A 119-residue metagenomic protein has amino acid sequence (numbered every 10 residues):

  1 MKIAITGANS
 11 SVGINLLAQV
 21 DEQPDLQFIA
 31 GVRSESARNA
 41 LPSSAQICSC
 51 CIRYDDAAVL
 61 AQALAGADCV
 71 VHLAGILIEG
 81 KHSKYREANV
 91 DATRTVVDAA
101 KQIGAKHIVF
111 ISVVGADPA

Functional and structural regions predicted by a protein language model:
I3-P24: N-terminal Rossmann NAD(P)H-binding glycine-rich loop of SDR-like oxidoreductase domains
I5-T6, H72, H107-F110: Structural signature of the Rossmann-like NAD(P)-dependent dehydrogenase/reductase core
G7, V32, S112: Short beta-strand/turn micro-motifs composed of small residues that flank or help shape donor/cofactor-binding pockets
Q23, P118-A119: Oxidoreductase cofactor-interface core, primarily capturing Rossmann-like NAD(P)-dependent enzymes
Q27-F28: Short beta-strand element of Class I
G31-S36, R53-Y54: N-terminal Rossmann-fold cofactor-binding loop
A37-S44: Short loop/helix-cap segments at secondary-structure boundaries that form the rim of catalytic
A45-T95, A99-I103, V113-P118: NAD(P)H-binding glycine-rich loop region in Rossmannoid oxidoreductase-like domains and their noncatalytic homologs
